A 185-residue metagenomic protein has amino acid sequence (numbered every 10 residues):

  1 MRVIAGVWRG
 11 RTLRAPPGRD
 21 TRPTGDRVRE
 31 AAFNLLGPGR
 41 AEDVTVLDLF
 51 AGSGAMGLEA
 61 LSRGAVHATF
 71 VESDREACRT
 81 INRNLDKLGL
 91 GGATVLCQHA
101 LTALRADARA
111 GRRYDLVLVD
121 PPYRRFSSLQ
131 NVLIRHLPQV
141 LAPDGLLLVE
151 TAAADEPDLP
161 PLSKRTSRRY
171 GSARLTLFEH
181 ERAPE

Functional and structural regions predicted by a protein language model:
M1-E185: Class I S-adenosyl-L-methionine-dependent methyltransferase catalytic core
